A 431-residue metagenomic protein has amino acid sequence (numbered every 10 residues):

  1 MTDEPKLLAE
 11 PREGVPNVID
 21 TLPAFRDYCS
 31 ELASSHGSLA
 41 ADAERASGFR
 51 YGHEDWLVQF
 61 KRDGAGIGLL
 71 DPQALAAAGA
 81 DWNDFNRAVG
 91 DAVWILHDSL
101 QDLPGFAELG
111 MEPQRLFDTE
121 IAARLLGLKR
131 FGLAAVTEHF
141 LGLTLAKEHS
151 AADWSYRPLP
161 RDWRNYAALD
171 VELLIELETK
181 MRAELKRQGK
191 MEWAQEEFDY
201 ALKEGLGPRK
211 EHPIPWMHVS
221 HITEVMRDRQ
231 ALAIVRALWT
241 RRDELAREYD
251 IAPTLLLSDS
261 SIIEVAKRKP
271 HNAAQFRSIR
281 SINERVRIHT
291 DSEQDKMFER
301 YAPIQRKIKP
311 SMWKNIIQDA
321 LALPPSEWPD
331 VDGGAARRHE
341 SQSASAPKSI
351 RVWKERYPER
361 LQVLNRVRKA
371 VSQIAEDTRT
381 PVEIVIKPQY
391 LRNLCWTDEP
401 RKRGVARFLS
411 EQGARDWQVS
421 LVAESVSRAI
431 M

Functional and structural regions predicted by a protein language model:
M1-L39, A43: N-terminal accessory regions of nucleic-acid-interacting proteins
D3-V18, Q59-W82, N86-A88, A92-I175 (+2 more regions): Active-site-proximal helix-loop-helix substrate-binding element of RNase H-like nuclease domains
I19-P23, A76, A168, L256 (+1 more regions): Conserved phosphate-coordination/catalytic loops
S34, E44-A65: An N-terminal structural lobe/cap that precedes and organizes the functional/catalytic core across diverse proteins
S38-A41, A46-G52, L69, A76-A80: An N-terminal domain-cap segment
G48-H53, L126, R157-L159, V265 (+1 more regions): Short, solvent-exposed polar/charged micro-motifs at secondary-structure junctions
M181-M431: Accessory DNA-binding and partner-docking regions appended to nucleic-acid-acting proteins, especially the terminal
